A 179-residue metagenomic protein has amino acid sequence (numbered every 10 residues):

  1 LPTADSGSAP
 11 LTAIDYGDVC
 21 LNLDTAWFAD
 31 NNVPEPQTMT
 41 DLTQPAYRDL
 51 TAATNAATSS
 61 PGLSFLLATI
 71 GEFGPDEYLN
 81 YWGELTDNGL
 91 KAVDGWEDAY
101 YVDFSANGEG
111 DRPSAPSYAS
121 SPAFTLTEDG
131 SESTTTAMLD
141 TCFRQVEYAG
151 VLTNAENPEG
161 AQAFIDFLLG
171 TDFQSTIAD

Functional and structural regions predicted by a protein language model:
L1-L23, T40, L50-A56: A structural signal for short loop-to-beta-strand junctions that line the ligand-binding cleft of periplasmic/secreted
A9, Y47-T51, E109-P113, S131-T134 (+1 more regions): Loop/turn elements at helix/coil->beta-strand transitions in domains of secreted/extracellular proteins
L11-T12, T40-T43, L126-F143, L152-N154: Short beta-strand->loop
N22-W27, I70, Q145-G160, T176-D179: A bilobed periplasmic-binding-protein/Venus flytrap-type ligand-binding module shared by bacterial periplasmic
T25-W27, Y47, A56, S120: Solvent-exposed coil/turn segments that connect beta secondary-structure elements in extracytoplasmic/periplasmic
D30-Y47: Flexible hinge/capping segments at coil-to-helix
A46-T58, F167-D179: Periplasmic-binding protein-like
P61, L67-D140: Ligand-binding pocket segment of bilobal, Venus flytrap-like solute-binding proteins
